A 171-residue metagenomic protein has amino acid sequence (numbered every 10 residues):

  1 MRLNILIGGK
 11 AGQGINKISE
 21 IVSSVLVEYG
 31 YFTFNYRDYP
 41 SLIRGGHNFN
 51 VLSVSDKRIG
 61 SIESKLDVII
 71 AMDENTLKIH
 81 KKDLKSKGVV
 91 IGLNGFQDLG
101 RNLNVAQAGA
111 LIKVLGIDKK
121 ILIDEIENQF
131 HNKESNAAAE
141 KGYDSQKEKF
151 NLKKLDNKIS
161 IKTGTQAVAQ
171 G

Functional and structural regions predicted by a protein language model:
M1-G171: Active-site cofactor/cluster-binding pocket
